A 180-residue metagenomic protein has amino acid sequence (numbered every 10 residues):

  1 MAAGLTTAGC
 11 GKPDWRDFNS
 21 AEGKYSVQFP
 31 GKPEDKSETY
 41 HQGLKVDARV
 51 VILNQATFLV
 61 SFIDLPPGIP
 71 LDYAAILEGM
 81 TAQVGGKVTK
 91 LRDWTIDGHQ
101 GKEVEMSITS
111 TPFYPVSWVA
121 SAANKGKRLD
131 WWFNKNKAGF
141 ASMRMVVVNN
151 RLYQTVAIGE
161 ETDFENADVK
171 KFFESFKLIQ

Functional and structural regions predicted by a protein language model:
M1-G4: Bacterial N-terminal signal peptides
T6-G9: C-terminal motif of bacterial Sec signal peptides marking the signal peptidase cleavage site
G11-P13: Bacterial signal peptide processing site
A21, V27, G31-D35, A74-K87 (+1 more regions): Surface-exposed amphipathic alpha-helical segments
Q28-P70: Secretory pathway targeting signatures of secreted, lumenal, and periplasmic proteins
K32-A48, E78-V147: Signature of long, low-cysteine stretches enriched in small and polar/charged residues
Q55-T57, A138, V147-Q154: Coil-to-beta-strand transition motifs
I63-P67, W131, A157-D163: Second-shell loop/turn segments in exported
